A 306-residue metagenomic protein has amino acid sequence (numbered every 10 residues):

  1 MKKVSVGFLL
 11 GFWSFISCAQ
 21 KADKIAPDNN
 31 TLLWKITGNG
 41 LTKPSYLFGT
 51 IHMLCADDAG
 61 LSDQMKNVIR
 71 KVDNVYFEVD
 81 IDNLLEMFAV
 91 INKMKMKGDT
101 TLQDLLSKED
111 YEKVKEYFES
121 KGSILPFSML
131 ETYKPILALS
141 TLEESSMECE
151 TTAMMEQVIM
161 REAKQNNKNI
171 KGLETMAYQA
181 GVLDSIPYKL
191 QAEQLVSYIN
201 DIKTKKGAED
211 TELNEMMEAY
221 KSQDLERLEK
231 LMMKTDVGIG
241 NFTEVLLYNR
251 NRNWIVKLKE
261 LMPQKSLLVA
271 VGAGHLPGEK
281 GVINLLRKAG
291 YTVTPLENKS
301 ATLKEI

Functional and structural regions predicted by a protein language model:
M1-K24: Bacterial Sec-dependent N-terminal signal peptides
I16, G122, N167, R287-G290: Glycine-centered loop/turn motif at secondary-structure junctions
C18, D23, K35-I36, D63-K66 (+1 more regions): Short, flexible, glycine/charge-rich loop motifs used to bind or transfer phosphoryl groups or to couple energy/partner
C18-N30, L303-I306: Sec-dependent signal peptide cleavage junction
P27, A56-A59, V245-R252: Conserved phosphate-coordination/catalytic loops
N29-W34, N253-W254: Alpha-helical scaffolding within the catalytic cores of extracellular/periplasmic polymer-degrading hydrolases
L32-F242: Structured, acidic catalytic/metal-binding patches in enzyme active sites
G240-I306: A cross-kingdom marker for long, charged
